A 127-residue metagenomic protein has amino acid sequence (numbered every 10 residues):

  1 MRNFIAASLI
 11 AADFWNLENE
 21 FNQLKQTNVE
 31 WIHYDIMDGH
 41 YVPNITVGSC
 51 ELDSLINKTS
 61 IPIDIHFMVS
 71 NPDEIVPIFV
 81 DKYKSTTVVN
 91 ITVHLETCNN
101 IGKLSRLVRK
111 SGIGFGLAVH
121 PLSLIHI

Functional and structural regions predicted by a protein language model:
M1-V89, E96-C98: Conserved N-terminal beta1-alpha1 strand-loop-helix module at the mouth
I10-W15, I113-S123: Active-site glycine- and acidic-residue-rich loops that bind and position anionic ligands or nucleotide-like cofactors
V93-L95, A118-V119: Short beta-strand elements of ligand-binding domains
R106: Catalytic pocket-lining loop regions of alpha/beta-barrel enzymes, especially the amidohydrolase/enolase/GH5 lineages
R109: Anion (oxyanion) recognition and catalysis
I125-I127: Conserved small/polar residues in nucleotide/adenosyl-binding loops
